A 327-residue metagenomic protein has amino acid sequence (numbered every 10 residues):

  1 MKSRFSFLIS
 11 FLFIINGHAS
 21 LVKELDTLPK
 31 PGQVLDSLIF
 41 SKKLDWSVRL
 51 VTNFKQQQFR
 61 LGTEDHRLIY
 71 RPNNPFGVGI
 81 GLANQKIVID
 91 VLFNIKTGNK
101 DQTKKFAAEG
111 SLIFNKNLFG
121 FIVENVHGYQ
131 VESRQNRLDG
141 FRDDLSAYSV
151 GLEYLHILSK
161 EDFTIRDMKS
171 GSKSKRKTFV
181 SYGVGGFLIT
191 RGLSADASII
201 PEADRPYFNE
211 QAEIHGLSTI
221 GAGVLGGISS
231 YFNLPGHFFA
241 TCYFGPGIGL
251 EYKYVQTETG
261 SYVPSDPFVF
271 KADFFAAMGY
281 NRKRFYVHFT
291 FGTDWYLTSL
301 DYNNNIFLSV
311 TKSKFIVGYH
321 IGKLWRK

Functional and structural regions predicted by a protein language model:
M1-Q33, S37, F232, F238-A240 (+1 more regions): Bacterial Sec-dependent N-terminal signal peptides
K42-V48, F76, Q85-I87, N115-F119 (+5 more regions): Outer-envelope beta-barrel architecture signal
L44, P72-V78, A83, Q102-F106 (+6 more regions): Residues that define the transmembrane beta-barrel architecture of outer-membrane proteins
V48-Q56, L82, V91-I95, L112 (+7 more regions): Transmembrane beta-barrel strands of outer-membrane/channel proteins
N53-G62, I122-G151, L155-I157, G292 (+1 more regions): Outer-membrane beta-barrel translocator/channel fold
I69, N73, E132-R134, L138-A147 (+4 more regions): Extracellular/periplasm-exposed beta-strand and loop segments of Gram-negative cell-envelope proteins, dominated by
A83-K86, I113-K116, L158-K160, F232-G236 (+2 more regions): Outer-membrane beta-barrel strand-turn architecture
G151-Y154, S309-K327: Outer-membrane beta-barrel "beta-signal"
